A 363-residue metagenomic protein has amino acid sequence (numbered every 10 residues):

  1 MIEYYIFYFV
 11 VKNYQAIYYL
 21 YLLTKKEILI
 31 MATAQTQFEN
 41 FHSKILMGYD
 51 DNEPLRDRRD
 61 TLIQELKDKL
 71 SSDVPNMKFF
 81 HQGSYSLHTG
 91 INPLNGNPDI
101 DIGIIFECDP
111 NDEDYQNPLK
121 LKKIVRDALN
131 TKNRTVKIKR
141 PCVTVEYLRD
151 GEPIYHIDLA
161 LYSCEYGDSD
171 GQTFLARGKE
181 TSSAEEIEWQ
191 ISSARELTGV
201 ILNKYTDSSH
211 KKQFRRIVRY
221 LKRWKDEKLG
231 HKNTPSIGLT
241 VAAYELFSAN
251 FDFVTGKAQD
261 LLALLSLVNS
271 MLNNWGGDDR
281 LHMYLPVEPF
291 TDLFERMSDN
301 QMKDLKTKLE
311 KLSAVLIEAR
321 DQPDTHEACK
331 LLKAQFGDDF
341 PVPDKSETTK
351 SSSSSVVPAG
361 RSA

Functional and structural regions predicted by a protein language model:
I2-I6, V10-T24, I28-N40, D279-A363: Terminal (often C-terminal) interaction modules
I2-N97, F106-K120, S362-A363: N-terminal regions immediately upstream of nucleotidyltransferase
E53, L66-L70, L87, L119-T173: Conserved catalytic core of two-metal-ion nucleotidyltransferases
K78-G83, T144-E146, L239-T240: Extended hydrophobic secondary-structure segments that form protein cores and membrane-embedded regions
I91, P153-R219, V357-A359, A363: Extended, alpha-helix-rich binding/interface surfaces that flank or overlap catalytic cores and mediate recognition
P98-E107, A194-L202, R219, T240: Glycine-rich, often proline-containing surface loops adjacent to acidic residues and nearby aromatics that form
D101, R140-C142, I154-D158, V218 (+1 more regions): Extracellular structured ligand-interaction cores
S209-Q322, E327: Conserved nucleotidyltransferase catalytic core and NTase-mimicking acidic/glycine-rich helix/loop elements in nucleic
